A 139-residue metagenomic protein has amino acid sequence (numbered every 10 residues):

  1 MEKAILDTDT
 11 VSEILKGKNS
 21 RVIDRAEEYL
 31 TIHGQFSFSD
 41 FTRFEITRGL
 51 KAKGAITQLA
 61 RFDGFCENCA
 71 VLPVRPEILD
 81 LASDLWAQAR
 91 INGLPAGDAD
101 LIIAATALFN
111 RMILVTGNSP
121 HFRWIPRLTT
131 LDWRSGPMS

Functional and structural regions predicted by a protein language model:
M1-F38, R48-G64, P137-S139: Short, well-structured N-terminal submotif of metal-dependent ribonuclease cores
M1-K3, A104, L108-S139: Acidic, PIN/NYN-like endoribonuclease modules and their adjacent C-terminal/linker elements
D7-T8, I46, A82, A107 (+1 more regions): Generic structural signal for small/hydrophobic residues in well-ordered secondary structure, especially within
T10, T42, I78, I103 (+1 more regions): Alpha-helix capping/helix-boundary segments
V11-S12, F44-T47, L72, R123 (+1 more regions): Nucleotide phosphate-binding site architecture
R21, N92, A96, H121-W124: A beta-strand edge to alpha-helix "cap/lid" segment located at domain peripheries
A60, A70-G117: Active-site neighborhoods of divalent-metal-dependent phosphate/nucleic-acid chemistry enzymes
